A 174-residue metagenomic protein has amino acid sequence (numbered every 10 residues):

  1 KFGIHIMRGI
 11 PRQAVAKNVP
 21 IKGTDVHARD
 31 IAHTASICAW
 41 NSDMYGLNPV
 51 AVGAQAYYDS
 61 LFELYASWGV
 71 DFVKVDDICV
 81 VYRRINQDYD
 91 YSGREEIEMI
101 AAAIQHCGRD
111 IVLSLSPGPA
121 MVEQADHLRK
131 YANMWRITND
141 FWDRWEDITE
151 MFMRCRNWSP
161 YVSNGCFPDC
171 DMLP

Functional and structural regions predicted by a protein language model:
K1, W40-A56, D71, D77-Y91: The substrate-binding groove and active-site-proximal loops of carbohydrate-active enzymes, especially glycoside
F2-N18, Y45-P49, V80-Y82, G93 (+1 more regions): Aromatic-lined carbohydrate-recognition surfaces of secreted/lumenal glycan-active proteins
G9-W68: Active-site-adjacent "subsite" loops/lids of carbohydrate-active enzymes
A16-N18, T24, Q87, V122 (+1 more regions): Charge-rich, low-complexity amphipathic helices in intrinsically disordered tails/linkers adjacent to domains
V19-I21, I97-I100, H127-W135: Short secondary-structure boundary/capping segments
G23-Y45, R84, Y91-Q105, M151: Repeat-unit-sized solenoid/scaffold elements
D30-S36, N48-V50, A56, S60 (+1 more regions): Glycan-recognition surfaces
E63-A102, L115, C170-P174: Active-site and adjacent substrate-binding regions of carbohydrate-active enzymes
